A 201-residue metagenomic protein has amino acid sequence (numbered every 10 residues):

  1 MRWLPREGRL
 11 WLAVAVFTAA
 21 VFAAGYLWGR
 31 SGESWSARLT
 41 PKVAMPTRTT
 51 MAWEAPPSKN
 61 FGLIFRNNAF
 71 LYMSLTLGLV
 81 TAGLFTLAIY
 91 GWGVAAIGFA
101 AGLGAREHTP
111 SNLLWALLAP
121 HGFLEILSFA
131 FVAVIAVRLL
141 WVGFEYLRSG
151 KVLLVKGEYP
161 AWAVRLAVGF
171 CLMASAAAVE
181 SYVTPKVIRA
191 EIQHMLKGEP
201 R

Functional and structural regions predicted by a protein language model:
M1-G8, L71-L75, K151-G157: Cytosolic juxtamembrane amphipathic/interface segments immediately preceding and feeding into a transmembrane helix
R2-A37: N-terminal signal-anchor transmembrane alpha helix
R30, S34, L79-L103: Transmembrane alpha-helix/helix-exit interface in multi-pass inner-membrane proteins
S34-A55, A100-L114: Membrane-interface interhelical connector segments
T49-A82: Interfacial helix-start motif at the membrane-water boundary
G104-E125, A177-H194: Interfacial helix-loop-helix junctions of multi-pass membrane proteins
L117-V142, V168: Alpha-helical transmembrane segments of helical membrane proteins, especially in multi-pass transport, channel
V137-R201: Terminal transmembrane helical module of multi-pass membrane proteins
